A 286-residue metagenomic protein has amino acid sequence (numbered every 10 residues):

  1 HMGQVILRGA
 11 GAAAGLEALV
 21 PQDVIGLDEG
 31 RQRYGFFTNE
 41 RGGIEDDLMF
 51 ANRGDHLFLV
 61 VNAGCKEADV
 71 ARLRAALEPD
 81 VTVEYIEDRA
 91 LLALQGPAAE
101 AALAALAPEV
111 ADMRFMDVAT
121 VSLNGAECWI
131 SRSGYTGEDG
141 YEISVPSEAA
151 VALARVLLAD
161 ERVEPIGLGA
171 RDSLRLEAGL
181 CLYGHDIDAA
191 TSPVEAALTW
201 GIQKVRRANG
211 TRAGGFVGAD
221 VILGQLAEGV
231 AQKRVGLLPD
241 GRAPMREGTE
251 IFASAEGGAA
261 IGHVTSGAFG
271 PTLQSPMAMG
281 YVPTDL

Functional and structural regions predicted by a protein language model:
A10-I44, A99-A126: Internal amphipathic helical hairpin motif
A51-L286: Conserved, structured C-terminal
